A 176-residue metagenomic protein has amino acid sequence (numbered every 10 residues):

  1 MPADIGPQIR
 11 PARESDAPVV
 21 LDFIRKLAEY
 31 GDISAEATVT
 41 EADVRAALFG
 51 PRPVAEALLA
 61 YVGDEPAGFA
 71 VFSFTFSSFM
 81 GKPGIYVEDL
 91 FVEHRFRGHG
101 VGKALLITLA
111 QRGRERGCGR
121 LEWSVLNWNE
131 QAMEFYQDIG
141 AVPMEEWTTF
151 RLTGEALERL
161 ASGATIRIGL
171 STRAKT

Functional and structural regions predicted by a protein language model:
Q8-V20: A short beta-loop-alpha structural element at the N-terminal edge of CoA-dependent acyl/N-acetyltransferase catalytic
L21-A47: Conserved GNAT-fold acetyl-CoA-binding loop/helix
A46-L59, Y86: A short helix-loop-beta-strand connector motif used in the catalytic cores of GNAT acetyltransferases and, in some
L59, E65-S73: Conserved beta-strand in the GNAT
L90-R97: A short, internal acetyl-CoA/4′-phosphopantetheine-binding micro-motif in the GNAT/acyltransferase core
G98-Q111, D138: Conserved acetyl-CoA-binding loop-helix of GNAT-fold acetyltransferases
R114-S124: Conserved GNAT acetyl-CoA-binding A-motif
W123-A132, M144, R151-E155: Conserved beta-strand-loop-alpha-helix junction that forms the acyl-donor binding cleft
